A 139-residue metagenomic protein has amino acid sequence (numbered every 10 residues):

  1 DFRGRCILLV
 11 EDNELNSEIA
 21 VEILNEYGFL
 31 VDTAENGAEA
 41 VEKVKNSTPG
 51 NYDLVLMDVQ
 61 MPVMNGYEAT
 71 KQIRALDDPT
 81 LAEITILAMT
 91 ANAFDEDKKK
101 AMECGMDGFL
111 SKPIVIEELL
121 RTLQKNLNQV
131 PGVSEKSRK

Functional and structural regions predicted by a protein language model:
D1-K139: C-terminal compact regulatory domains
